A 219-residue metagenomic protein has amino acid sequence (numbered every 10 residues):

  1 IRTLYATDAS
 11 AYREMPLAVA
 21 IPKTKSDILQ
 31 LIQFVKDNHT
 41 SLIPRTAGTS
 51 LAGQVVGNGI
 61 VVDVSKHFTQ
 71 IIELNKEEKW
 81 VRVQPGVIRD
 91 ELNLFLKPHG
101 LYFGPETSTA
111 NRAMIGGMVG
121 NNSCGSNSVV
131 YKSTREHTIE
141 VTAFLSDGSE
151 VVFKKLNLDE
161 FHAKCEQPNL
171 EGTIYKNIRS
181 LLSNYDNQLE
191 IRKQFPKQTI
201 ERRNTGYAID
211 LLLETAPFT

Functional and structural regions predicted by a protein language model:
I1, S108-A110: Active-site beta-loop-alpha junctions enriched in small/polar residues
I1-T7: N-terminal glycine-rich anion-binding loops that anchor highly charged ligand groups
D8-A11, L51-V56: Short glycine-biased active-site loop of nucleotidyltransferases that positions the nucleotide triphosphate and helps
S10-L42, I60, V64-S108, V119 (+1 more regions): N-terminal glycine-rich flavin-associated loop
R45: Conserved PLP cofactor-binding pocket of PLP-dependent enzymes
N111-G116: Beta-rich nucleic-acid/ligand-interaction surfaces
N122, N127, I178-T219: Conserved mixed alpha/beta core segments that line enzyme active sites in large multi-domain catalysts
